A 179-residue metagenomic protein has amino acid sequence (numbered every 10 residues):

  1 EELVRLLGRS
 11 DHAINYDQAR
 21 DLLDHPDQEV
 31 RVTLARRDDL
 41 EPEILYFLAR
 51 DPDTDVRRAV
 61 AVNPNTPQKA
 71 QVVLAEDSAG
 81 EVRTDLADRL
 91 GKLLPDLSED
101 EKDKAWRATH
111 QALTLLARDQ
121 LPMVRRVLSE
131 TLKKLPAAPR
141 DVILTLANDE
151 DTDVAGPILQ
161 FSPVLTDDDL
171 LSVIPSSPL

Functional and structural regions predicted by a protein language model:
E1-L179: Alpha-helical scaffold segments
